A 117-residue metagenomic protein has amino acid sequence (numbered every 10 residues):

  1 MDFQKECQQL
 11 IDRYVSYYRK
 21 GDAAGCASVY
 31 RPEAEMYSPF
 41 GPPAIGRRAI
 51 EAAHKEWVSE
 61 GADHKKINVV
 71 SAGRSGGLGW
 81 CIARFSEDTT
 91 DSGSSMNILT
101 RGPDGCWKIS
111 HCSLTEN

Functional and structural regions predicted by a protein language model:
M1-P32, R48: Short, low-complexity N-terminal intrinsically disordered segments enriched in polar/charged residues
Y30, F85-E87, S113-T115: Short beta-strand segments enriched in hydrophobic/aromatic residues within well-folded beta-rich domains
P32, G77-G79, D104-G105: Beta-strand-connecting loop/turn residues
M36, F40, R48-S92, M96: Surface-exposed, charged secondary-structure patches
Y37, A44, K108-S110: Generic structural signal for well-ordered beta-strand positions
S92-N117: Short beta-strand edge/turn micro-motifs at domain boundaries
